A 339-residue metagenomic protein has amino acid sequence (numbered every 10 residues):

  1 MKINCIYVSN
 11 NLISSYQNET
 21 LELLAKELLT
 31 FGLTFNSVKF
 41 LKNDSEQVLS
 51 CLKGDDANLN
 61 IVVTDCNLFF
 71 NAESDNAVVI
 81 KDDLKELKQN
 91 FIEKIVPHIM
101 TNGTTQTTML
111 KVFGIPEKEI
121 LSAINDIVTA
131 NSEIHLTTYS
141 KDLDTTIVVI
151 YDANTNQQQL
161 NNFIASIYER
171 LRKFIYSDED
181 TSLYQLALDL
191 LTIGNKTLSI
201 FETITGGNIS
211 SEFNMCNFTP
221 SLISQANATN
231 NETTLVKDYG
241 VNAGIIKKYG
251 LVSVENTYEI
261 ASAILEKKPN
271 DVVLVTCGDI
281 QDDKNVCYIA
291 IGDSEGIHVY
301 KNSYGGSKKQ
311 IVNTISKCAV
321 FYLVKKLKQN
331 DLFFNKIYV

Functional and structural regions predicted by a protein language model:
M1-N4: Extreme N-terminal starter segment of soluble prokaryotic enzymes
Y7, Y151, D293: Flexible glycine-/small-residue-rich
V8-N10, D65: Cofactor-binding loop segments of dinucleotide-utilizing enzymes, especially the Rossmann-like FAD- and NAD(P)+-binding
N11, Y151-N156, G306-K308: A generic structural motif
Y16-V62, N67-V78, N90, I127 (+1 more regions): Short alpha-helical segments enriched in small residues
K81-L143, Q158-N162: Accessory alpha-helical/coil subdomains and C-terminal extensions that flank or cap enzyme catalytic cores
M109, T146-V148, Y288: Beta-strand secondary-structure signal
L143-A153: A generic structural motif
